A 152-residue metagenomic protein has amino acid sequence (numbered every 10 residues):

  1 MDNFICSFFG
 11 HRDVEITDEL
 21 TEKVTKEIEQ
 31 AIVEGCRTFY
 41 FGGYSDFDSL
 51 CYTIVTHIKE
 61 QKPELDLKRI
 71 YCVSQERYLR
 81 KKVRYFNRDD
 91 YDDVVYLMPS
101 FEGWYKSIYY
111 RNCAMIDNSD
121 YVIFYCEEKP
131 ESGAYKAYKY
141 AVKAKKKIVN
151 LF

Functional and structural regions predicted by a protein language model:
M1-F152: Acidic/glycine-enriched connector segments
